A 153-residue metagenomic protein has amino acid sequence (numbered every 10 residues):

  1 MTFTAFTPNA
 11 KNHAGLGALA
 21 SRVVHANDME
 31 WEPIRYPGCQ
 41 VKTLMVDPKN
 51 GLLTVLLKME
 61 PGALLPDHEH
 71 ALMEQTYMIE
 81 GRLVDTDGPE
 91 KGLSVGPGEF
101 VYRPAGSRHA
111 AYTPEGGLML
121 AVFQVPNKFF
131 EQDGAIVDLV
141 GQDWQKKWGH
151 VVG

Functional and structural regions predicted by a protein language model:
M1-G51, I136-G153: A short, N-terminal "cap"/entry segment at the start of jelly-roll beta-barrel domains of the cupin/DSBH fold
G38, K42-M45, N50-H70, P104-G106: Conserved short histidine dyad/triad with adjacent acidic residue
L52, E74, G116: Conserved catalytic motifs of the protein kinase core domain
L56-K58, R82, V122: Residue-level recognition of well-ordered beta-strand positions that form the cores of beta-sheet-rich folds across
E60-P61, E69-G88: Glycine- and acidic-residue-biased ligand/ion/polar-headgroup-sensing regions
D85-T113: Short acidic-glycine-tyrosine-enriched beta hairpin
A105-F130: Ligand-binding loop in jelly-roll beta-barrel domains
